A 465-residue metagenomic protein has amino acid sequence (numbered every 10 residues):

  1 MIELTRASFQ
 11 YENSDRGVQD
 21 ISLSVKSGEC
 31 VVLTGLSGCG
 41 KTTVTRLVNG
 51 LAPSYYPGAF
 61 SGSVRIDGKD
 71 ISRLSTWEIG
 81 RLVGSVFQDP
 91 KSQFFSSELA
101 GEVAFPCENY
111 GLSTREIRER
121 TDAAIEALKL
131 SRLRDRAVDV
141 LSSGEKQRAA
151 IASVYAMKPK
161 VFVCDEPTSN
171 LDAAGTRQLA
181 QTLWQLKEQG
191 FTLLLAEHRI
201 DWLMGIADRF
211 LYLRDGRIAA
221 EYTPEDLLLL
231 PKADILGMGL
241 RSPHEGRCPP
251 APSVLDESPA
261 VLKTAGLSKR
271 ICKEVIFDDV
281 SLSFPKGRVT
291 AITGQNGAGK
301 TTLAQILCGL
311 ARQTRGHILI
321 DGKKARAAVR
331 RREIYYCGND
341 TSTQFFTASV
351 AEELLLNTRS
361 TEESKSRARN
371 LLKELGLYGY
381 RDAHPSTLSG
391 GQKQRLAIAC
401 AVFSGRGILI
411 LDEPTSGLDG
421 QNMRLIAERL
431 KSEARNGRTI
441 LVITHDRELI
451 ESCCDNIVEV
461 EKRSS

Functional and structural regions predicted by a protein language model:
N49, C308: Helix-to-loop junction immediately C-terminal to a conserved catalytic motif
P57-K69, G316-R330: Conserved ABC transporter NBD signature motif
R115-L133, E363-Y380: Conserved ABC ATPase "signature" region
A137-L141, E145, H384-L388, Q392: Conserved ABC ATPase signature
Y155, A401-V402: ABC ATPase C-loop
F162-D165, L409-D412: Catalytic Walker B motif of ABC-type/P-loop ATPase nucleotide-binding domains
D172, D419: ABC-family nucleotide-binding domains
E197-H198, T444-H445: H-loop/switch region of ABC-family ATPase nucleotide-binding domains
